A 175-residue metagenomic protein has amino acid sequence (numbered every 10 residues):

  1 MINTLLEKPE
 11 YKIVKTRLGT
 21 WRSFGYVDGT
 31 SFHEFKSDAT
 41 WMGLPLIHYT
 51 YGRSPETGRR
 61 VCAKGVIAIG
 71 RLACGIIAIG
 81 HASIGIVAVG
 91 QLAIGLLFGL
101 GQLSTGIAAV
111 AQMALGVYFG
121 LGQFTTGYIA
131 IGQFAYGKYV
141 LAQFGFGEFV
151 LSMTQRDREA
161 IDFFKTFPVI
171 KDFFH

Functional and structural regions predicted by a protein language model:
I2-H175: Repetitive, compositionally biased segments used for assembly/scaffolding
